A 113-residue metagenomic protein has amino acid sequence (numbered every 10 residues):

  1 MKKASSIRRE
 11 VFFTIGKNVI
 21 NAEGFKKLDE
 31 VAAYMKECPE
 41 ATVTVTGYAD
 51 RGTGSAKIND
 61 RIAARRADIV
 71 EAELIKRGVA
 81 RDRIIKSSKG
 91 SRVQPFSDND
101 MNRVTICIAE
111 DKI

Functional and structural regions predicted by a protein language model:
M1-T42, D82, F96, D100-I113: Periplasmic peptidoglycan-binding/tethering modules of Gram-negative envelope proteins
F25, Y48-I113: Periplasmic OmpA-like peptidoglycan-binding domain that tethers envelope proteins to the cell wall
V45: Conserved phosphate/oxyanion-binding catalytic-loop motifs
